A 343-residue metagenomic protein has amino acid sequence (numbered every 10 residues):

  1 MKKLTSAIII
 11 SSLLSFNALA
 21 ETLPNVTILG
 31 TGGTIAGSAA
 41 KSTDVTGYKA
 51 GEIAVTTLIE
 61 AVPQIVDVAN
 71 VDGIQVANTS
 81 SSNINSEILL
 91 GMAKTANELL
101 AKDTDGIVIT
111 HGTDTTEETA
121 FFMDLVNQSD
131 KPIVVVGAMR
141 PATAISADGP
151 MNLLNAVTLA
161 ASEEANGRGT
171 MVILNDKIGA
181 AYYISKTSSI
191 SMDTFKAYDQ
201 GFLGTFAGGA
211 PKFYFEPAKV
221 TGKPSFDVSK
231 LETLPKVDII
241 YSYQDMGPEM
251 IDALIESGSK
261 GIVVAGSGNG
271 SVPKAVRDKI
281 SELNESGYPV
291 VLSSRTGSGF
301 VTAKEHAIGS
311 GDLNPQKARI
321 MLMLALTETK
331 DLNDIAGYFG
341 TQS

Functional and structural regions predicted by a protein language model:
M1-A20: Gram-negative bacterial Sec-dependent N-terminal signal peptides
E21-N97, E249, D278: ATP/NTP phosphate-donor binding region
L23, L29, A54-T57, A61-I65 (+2 more regions): Accessory alpha-helical/coil subdomains and C-terminal extensions that flank or cap enzyme catalytic cores
L29-T31, I109-H111, V134-G137, M171-N175 (+3 more regions): Short beta-strand segments
A101-T116, S257-N269: Short acidic, glycine-rich surface-loop motifs adjacent to enzyme active sites
T110-K131, V272-S281: Short Gly/Thr/Asp-enriched flexible loops that form oxyanion-binding sites at enzyme active sites
V135-A207: Internal gly/pro-rich beta-alpha loop/helix module that stabilizes soluble enzyme cofactors or their anionic handles
N269-S343: C-terminal non-catalytic interaction/assembly regions of soluble proteins
